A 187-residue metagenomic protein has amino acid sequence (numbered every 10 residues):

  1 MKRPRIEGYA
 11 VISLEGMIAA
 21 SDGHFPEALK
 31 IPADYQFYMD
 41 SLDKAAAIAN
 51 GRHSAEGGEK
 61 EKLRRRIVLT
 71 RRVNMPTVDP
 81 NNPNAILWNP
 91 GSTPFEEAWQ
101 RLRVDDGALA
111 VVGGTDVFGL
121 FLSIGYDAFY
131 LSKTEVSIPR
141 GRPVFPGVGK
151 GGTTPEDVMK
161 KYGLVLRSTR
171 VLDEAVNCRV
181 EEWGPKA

Functional and structural regions predicted by a protein language model:
M1-A187: Enzymes that bind and transform nitrogen-containing heteroaromatic metabolites
